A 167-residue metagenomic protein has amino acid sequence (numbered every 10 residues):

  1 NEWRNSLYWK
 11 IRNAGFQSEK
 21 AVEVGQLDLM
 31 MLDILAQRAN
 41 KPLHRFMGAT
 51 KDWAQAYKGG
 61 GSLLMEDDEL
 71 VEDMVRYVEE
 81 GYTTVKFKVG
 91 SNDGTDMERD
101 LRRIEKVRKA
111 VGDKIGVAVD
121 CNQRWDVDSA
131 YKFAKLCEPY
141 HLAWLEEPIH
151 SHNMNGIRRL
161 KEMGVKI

Functional and structural regions predicted by a protein language model:
N1-R38: Metal- or metallocofactor-binding catalytic centers and their adjacent structured scaffolds across diverse enzyme
L27, N40, V85, D120 (+1 more regions): Conserved, mostly hydrophobic/aromatic
A39-L63, R108-I115: N-terminal small/glycine-rich loop or linker at the start of catalytic domains across soluble metabolic enzymes
L43-F46, K88, W144-S151: Flexible, glycine/charged-enriched surface loops at secondary-structure junctions
W53-V71, D96, D120-V127: Active-site mouth loops of central-metabolism enzymes
Y57-K58, T84-G90, V117-D120: Short beta-strands and strand-loop turn motifs
V78-G81, E138: Non-catalytic positions within long, well-ordered alpha-helices that form the structural scaffold/packing of enzyme
G94-I167: Catalytic core of soluble alpha/beta enzymes
